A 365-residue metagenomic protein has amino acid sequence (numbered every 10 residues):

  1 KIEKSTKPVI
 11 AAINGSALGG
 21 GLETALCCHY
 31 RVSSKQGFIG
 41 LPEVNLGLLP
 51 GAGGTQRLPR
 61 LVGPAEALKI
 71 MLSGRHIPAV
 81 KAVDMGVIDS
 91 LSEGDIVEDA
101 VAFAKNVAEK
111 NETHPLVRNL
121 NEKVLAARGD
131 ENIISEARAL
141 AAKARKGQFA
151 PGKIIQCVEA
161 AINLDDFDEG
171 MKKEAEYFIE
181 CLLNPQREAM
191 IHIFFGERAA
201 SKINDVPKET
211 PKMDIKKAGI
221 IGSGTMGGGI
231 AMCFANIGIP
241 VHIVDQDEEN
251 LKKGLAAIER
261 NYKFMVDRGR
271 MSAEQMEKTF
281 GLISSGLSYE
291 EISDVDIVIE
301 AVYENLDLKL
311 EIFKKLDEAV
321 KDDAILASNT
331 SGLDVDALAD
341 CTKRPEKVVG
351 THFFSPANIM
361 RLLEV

Functional and structural regions predicted by a protein language model:
K1-N14, G54-Q56, L61, M190-M213: An acidic, glycine-rich surface segment that forms the CoA-thioester-binding/catalytic face of crotonase-fold enzymes
E3-N121, I359-L362: Crotonase-fold acyl-CoA enzyme core
N14, Q36, V302-Y303, S331: Short glycine-/small-residue-rich Rossmann-like dinucleotide-binding loops
E23-C27, M71-Y177, F195-E209, E277-E300: Amphipathic alpha-helical segments at domain termini/boundaries
K202-N261, S284, A319: NAD(P)+-binding Rossmann beta1-loop-alpha1 motif at the extreme N-terminus of oxidoreductases
D247-D296, L306-E311: Conserved N-terminal Rossmann-fold NAD(P) cofactor-binding segment
N305-V365: Rossmann-fold NAD(P)-binding glycine/threonine-rich loop
